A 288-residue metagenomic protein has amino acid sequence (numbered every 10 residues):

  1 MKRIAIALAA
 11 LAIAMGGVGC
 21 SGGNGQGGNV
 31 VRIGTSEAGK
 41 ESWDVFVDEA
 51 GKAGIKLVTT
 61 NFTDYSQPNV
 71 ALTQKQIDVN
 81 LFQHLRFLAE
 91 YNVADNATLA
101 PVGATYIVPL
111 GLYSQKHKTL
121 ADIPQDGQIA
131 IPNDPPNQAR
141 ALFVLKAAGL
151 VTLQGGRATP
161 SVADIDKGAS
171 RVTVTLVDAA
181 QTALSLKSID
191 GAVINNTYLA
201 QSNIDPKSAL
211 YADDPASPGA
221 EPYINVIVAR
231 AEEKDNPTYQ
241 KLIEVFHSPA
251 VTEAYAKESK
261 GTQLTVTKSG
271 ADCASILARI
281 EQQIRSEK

Functional and structural regions predicted by a protein language model:
A12-G19: C-terminal motif of bacterial Sec signal peptides marking the signal peptidase cleavage site
G27-A38, I55-N61, G127-I129: Short, well-ordered beta-strand elements
V31, A38-S42, L186-G191, H247-K288: An extracytoplasmic/periplasmic, membrane-proximal ligand-sensing/linker region
S36-V58, T73: Short, polar/charged alpha-helical segment
T60-V70, R157-L184: Short helix-initiation/N-cap motifs at beta->coil->alpha
E90-V102, H117, S188, V193 (+1 more regions): Ligand-binding "clamshell"
V102-T152: A conserved helix-loop-strand patch within extracytoplasmic ligand-binding domains of the periplasmic binding
P109-L120, Y223-K241: A bilobed periplasmic-binding-protein/Venus flytrap-type ligand-binding module shared by bacterial periplasmic
